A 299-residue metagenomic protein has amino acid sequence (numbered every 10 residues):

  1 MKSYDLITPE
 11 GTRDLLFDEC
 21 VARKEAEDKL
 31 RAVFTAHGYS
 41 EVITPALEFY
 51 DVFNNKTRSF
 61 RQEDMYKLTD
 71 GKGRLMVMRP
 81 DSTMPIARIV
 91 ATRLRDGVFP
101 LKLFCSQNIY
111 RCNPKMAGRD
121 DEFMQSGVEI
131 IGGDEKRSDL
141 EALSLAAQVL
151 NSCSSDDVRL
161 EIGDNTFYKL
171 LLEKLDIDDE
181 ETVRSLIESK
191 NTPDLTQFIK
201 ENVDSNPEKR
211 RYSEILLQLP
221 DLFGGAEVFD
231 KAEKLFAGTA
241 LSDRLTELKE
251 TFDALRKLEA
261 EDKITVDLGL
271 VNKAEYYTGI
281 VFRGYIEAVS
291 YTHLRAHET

Functional and structural regions predicted by a protein language model:
M1-C20: Auxiliary tRNA-acceptor-end handling modules of aminoacyl-tRNA synthetases
T12, E19-H37, E48-F49, K72 (+3 more regions): Positively charged, Gly/Ser-enriched RNA/tRNA-binding surfaces
A46-M76: Polyanion/phosphate-binding surface patch
L47, G163, S185: Residue-level "edge-of-site" marker
D64-D70, I177-T196: Acidic, His- and aromatic-enriched active-site or binding-groove loops in soluble protein domains that engage sugars
D120-S126, I162-L170: Short, conserved phosphate-binding/catalytic loop or strand-edge motifs used in phosphoryl-/nucleotidyl-transfer
K169-I177, E275-F282: Short glycine/threonine-rich loop-to-helix capping motif typified by GTGT followed within a few residues by an Asp-Pro
